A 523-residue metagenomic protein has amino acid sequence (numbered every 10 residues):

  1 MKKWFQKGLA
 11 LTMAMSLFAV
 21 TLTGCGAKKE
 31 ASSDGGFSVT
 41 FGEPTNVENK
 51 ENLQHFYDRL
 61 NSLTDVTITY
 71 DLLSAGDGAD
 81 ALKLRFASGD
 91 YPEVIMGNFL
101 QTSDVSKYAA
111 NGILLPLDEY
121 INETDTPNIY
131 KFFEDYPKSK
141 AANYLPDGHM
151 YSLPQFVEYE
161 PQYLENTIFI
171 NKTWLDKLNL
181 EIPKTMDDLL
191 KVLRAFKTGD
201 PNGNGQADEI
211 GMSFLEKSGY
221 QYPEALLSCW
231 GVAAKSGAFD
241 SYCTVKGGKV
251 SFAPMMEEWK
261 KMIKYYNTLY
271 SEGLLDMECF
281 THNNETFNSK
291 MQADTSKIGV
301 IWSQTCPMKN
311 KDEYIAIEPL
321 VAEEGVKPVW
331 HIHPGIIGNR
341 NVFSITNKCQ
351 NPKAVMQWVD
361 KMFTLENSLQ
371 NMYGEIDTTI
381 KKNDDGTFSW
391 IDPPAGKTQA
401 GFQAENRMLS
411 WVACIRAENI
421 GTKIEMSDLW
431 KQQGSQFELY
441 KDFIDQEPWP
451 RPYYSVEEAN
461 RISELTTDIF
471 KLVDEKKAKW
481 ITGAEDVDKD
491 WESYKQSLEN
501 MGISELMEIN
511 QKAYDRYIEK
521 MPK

Functional and structural regions predicted by a protein language model:
W4-A10, A19-I168, K172-D188, A234-S241 (+2 more regions): Conserved N-terminal structural module of periplasmic/extracytoplasmic solute-binding proteins
M15-S16: Repetitive helical segments and hydrophobic/amphipathic motifs
G36-V39, T64-I68, G89-E93, G112-L115 (+6 more regions): Loop/turn elements at helix/coil->beta-strand transitions in domains of secreted/extracellular proteins
E43-P44, Q357, K361-A484: Conserved small-residue motifs centered on glycine
H55-D71, L84, T173-L175, A253-C279 (+4 more regions): Extracytoplasmic/periplasmic ligand-capture domains
A79-Y91, N111, V192-A195, E285-I298: Short helices/loops that flank or line small-molecule/ion binding pockets
S106-K107, K217-Y242, K264-E418: Extracytoplasmic/periplasmic substrate-binding proteins
D118-I121, L145-Y222, Y242-T286, K290-Q292 (+4 more regions): Helix-loop-helix "hinge/cap" segment bordering the ligand-binding cleft or interdomain interface
